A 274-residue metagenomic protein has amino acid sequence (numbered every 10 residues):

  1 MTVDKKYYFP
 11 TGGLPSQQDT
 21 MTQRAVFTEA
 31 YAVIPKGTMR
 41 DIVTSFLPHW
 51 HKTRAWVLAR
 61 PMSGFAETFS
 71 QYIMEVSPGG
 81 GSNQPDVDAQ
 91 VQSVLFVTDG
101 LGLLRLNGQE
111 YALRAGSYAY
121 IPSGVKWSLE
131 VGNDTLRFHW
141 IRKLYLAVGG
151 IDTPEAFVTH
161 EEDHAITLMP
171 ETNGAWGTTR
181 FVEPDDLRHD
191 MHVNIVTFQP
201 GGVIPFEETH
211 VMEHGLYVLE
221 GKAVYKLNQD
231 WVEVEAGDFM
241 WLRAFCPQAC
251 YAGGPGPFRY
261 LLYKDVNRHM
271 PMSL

Functional and structural regions predicted by a protein language model:
M1-E67, R142-M191, L274: A short, N-terminal "cap"/entry segment at the start of jelly-roll beta-barrel domains of the cupin/DSBH fold
K52-P61, S70-A89, T179-V182, N194-H210 (+1 more regions): Conserved short histidine dyad/triad with adjacent acidic residue
A89-L103, N107, V211-N228: Glycine- and acidic-residue-biased ligand/ion/polar-headgroup-sensing regions
L101-L103, K126, T135, G215 (+4 more regions): Structural motif
G108-S123, N228-A244: Short acidic-glycine-tyrosine-enriched beta hairpin
E110, R114, S123-V148, A244-M270: Ligand-binding loop in jelly-roll beta-barrel domains
V158-Y225, W231-V232: Surface-exposed interaction/gating patches
